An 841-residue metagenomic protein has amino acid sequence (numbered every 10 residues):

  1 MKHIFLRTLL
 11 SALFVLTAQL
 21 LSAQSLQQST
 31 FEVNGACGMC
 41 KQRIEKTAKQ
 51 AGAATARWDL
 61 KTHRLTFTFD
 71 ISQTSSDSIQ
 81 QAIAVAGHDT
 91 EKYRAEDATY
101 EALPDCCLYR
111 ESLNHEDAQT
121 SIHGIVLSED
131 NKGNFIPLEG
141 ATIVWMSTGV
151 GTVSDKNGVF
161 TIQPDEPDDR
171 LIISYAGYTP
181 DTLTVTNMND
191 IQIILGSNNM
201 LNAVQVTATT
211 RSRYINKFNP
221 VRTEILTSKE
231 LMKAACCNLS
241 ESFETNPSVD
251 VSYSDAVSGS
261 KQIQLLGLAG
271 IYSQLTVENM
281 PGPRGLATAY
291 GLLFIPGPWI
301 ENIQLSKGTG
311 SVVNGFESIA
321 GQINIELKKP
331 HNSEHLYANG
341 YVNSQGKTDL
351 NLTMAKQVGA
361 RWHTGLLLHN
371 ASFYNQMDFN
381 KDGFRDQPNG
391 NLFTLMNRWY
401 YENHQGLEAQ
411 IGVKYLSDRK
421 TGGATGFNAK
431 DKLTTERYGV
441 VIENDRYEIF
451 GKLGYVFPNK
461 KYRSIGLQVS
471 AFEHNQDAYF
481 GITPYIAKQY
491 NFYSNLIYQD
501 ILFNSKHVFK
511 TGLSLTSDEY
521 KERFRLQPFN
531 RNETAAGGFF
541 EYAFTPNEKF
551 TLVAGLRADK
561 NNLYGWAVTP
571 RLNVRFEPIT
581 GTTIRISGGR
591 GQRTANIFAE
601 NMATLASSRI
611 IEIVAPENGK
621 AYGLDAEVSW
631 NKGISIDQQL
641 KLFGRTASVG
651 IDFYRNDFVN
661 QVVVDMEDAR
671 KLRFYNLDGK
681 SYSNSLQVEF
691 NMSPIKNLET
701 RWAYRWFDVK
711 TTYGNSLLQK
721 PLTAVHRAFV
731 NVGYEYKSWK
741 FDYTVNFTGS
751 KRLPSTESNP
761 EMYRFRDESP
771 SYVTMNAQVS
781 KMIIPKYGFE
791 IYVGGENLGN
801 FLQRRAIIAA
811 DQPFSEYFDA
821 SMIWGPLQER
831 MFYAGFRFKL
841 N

Functional and structural regions predicted by a protein language model:
N131-G133, E139-M146, S174-Y178, M188-M232 (+1 more regions): Short, acidic, small-residue-rich periplasmic hinge/interaction motif at the N-terminus of Gram-negative outer-membrane
F160-Q163, Q262, M280-K307, L395: Short acidic/polar hinge/loop motifs at secondary-structure boundaries that mediate gating or recognition
M188-I194, A203, L239-S242, K261-Q264 (+6 more regions): N-terminal periplasmic accessory domains that precede and gate Gram-negative outer-membrane beta-barrel machines
R284-L286, W299-E301, V312-I325, K329-N380 (+3 more regions): Outer-membrane beta-barrel translocator/receptor signature
R361, G466-A478, E577, R585 (+2 more regions): Membrane-embedded beta-barrel scaffold of Gram-negative outer-membrane proteins
F373-T394, Y400-I465, A471-Y490: Flexible loop and strand-edge segments within Gram-negative outer membrane beta-barrel domains
V649-D657, N676-E757: Gram-negative outer-membrane beta-barrel transporters
G749-T756, K781-N841: C-terminal beta-signal and adjacent terminal beta-strands/loops of Gram-negative outer-membrane beta-barrel proteins
